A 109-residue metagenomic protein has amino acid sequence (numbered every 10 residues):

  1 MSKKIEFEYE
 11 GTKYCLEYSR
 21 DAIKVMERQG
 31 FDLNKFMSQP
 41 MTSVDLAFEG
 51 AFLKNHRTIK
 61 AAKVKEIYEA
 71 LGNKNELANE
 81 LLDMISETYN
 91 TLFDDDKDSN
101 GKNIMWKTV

Functional and structural regions predicted by a protein language model:
M1-E8, I23-K24, Q29-S38, T58-V109: Charged interaction scaffolds used for protein-protein
Y9-K13: Glycine-centered positions within short beta-strands or beta-hairpins
P40-V44: Catalytic-loop motifs flanking and including active-site residues across diverse enzymes
D45-K54, D83-S86: Short, hydrophobic/amphipathic alpha-helical patches that form generic packing surfaces within helical domains
